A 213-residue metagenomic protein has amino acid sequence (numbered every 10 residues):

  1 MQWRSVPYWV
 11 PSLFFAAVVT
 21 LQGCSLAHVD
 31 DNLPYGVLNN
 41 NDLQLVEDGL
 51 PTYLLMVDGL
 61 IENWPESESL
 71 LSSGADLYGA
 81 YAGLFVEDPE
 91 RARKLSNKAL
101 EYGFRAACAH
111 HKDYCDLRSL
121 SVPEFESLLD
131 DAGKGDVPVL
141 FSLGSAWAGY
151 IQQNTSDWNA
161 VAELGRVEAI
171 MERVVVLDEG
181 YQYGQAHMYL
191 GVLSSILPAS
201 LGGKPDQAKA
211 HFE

Functional and structural regions predicted by a protein language model:
M1-Y8: N-terminal secretory signal peptides that target proteins for export/translocation
V10-Q22: Bacterial N-terminal signal peptides
T20-Q44, G59: Bacterial Sec signal peptide processing site at the extreme N-terminus
V46-W64, L95-A106, E124, E163-D178 (+1 more regions): Amphipathic alpha-helices of TPR/Sel1-like and other helical repeat/solenoid scaffolds
I61, A75, G79-P89, G149-N159 (+1 more regions): Short coil/turn linking the two alpha-helices of tandem helical-hairpin repeats
L70-L71, A75-Y78, L140, W147 (+1 more regions): TPR repeat positional signature
D88-I151: Extended ligand-binding groove/face enriched in aromatic
E179-E213: Alpha-helical adaptor scaffolds
